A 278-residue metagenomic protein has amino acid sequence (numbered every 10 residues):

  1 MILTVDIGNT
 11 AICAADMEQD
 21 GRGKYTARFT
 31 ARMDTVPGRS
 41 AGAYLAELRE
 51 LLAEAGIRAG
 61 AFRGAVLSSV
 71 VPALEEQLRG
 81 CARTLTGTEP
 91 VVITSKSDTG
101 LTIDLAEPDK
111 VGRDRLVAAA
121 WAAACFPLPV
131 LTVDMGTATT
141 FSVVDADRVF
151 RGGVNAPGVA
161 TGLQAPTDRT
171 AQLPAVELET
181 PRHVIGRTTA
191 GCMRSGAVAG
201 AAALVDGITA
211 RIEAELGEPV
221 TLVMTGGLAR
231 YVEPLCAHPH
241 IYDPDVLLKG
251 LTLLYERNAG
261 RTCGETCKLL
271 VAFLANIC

Functional and structural regions predicted by a protein language model:
I2-D6, V66, V130-D134, V223: Short glycine-aspartate micro-motif
I2-E50, D147-P174, E179-H183: Short glycine-rich, Thr/Ser-proximal phosphate-binding strand/loop in the N-terminal lobe of ATP-dependent enzymes
I2-V5, T35, R39, L163-C278: ATP-binding/phosphotransfer module of carbohydrate and carboxylate kinases, centering on a glycine-rich
M17, S142-D145, E233: Short beta-strand-to-turn element immediately C-terminal to the catalytic PLP-Schiff-base lysine in fold type I
L48-R63, I208-V220: Phosphate/pyrophosphate-binding loops at sites that engage ATP/ADP/AMP, CoA/4′-phosphopantetheine, polyphosphate
G60-V70, V91, E218-G227: Short glycine-rich phosphate-binding loop at a beta-alpha junction
P72-Q77, C81: N-terminal/domain-start alpha-helical segments
R79-G80, T88-V92, S97-R169, V198-R211: Phosphate-binding/catalytic loop of phosphoryl-transfer enzymes
